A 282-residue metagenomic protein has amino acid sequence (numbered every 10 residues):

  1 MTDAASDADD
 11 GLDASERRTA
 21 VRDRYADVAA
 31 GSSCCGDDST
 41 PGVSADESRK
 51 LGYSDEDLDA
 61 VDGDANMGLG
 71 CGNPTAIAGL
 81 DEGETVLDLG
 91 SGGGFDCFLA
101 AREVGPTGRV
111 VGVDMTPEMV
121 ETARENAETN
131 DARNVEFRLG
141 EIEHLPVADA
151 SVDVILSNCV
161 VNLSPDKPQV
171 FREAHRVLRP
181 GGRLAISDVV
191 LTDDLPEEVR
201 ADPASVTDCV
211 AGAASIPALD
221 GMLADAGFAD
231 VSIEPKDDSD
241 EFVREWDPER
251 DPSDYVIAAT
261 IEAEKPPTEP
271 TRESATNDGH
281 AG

Functional and structural regions predicted by a protein language model:
T2-L51: N-terminal auxiliary segments of SAM/dcSAM-dependent transferases
N73, D81-H144: Class I SAM-dependent methyltransferase SAM/SAH-binding core
V86, V154-L156: Hydrophobic beta-strand segment of the Class I
E143-V154: A short acidic, Gly/Pro-enriched loop at the edge of an enzyme's catalytic core that lines a small-molecule cofactor
P168-R183: A short glycine-rich, Lys/Arg-flanked "PGG" loop and its adjoining helix->strand segment in the class I
L191-V210: Short, glycine-/aromatic-enriched active-site segment of Class I SAM-dependent methyltransferases
A211-I233: Short alpha-helix
A226-G282: C-terminal lobe and adjacent flexible extensions of AdoMet/dcAdoMet transferase-like proteins
